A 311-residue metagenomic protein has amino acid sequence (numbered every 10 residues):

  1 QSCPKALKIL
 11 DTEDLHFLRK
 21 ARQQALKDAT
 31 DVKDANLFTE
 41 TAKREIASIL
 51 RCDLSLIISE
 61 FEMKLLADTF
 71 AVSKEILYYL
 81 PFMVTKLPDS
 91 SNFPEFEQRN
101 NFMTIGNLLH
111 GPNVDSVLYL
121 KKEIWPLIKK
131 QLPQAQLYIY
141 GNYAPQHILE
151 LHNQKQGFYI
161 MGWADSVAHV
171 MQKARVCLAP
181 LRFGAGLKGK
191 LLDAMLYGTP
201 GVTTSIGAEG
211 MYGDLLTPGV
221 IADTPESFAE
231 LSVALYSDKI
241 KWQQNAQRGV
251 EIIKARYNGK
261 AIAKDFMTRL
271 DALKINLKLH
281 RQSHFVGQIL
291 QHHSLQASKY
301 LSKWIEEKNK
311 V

Functional and structural regions predicted by a protein language model:
S2-K20, D28: Active-site proximal beta-strand in glycosyltransferases
H16, K33-S55: Membrane-proximal helix-turn-helix segments that form the acceptor-binding/catalytic region of lipid-linked
K27-D28, L50-L56, F61-K173: Conserved catalytic-core segment of nucleotide-activated headgroup transferases in glycan assembly
R175, G198-T199: A short alpha->beta transition loop at the rim of the catalytic pocket in nucleotide-sugar-dependent
K190-D193, P200-T204: Short hydrophobic beta-strand element within catalytic cores of glycosyltransferases and related nucleotide-activated
S205-L216, V220-I221: Short acidic/histidine- and often glycine-rich active-site loop of Leloir-type glycosyltransferases that engages
V220, T224-Q243: C-terminal "capping" alpha-helix adjacent to the active site of nucleotide-linked donor transferases in cell-envelope
K241-Q244, R248-V311: C-terminal amphipathic helix plus adjacent low-complexity, charged tail appended to glycosyltransferase catalytic
